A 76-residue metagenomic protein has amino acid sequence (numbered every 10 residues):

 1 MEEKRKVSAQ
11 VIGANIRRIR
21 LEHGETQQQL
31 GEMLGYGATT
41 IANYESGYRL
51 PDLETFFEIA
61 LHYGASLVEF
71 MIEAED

Functional and structural regions predicted by a protein language model:
M1-E22: A short, Lys/Arg-rich alpha-helix, primarily the initiator
G13, R17, A42-N43, M71: Key DNA-contacting residues within the recognition helix of helix-turn-helix
A14, G24-E25, P51-E54: Residue-level signal for the short linker/turn that defines the boundary of a DNA-recognition helix
L21, E32, L61: Alpha-helical residues within the helix-turn-helix
G24-N43: Short alpha-helical DNA-recognition segment
E54-E69: DNA major-groove recognition helix of helix-turn-helix/homeodomain DNA-binding modules
E69-D76: Short amphipathic recognition helices of helix-turn-helix/homeodomain-type DNA-binding modules
